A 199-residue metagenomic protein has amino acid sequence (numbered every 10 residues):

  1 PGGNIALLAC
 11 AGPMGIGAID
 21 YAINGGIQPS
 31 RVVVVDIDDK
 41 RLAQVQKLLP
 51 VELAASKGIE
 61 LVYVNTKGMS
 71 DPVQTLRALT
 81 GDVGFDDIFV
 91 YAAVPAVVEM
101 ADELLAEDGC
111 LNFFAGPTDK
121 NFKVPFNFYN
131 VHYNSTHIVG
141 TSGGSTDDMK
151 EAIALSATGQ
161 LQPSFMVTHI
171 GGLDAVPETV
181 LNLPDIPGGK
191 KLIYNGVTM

Functional and structural regions predicted by a protein language model:
P1-N4, L8-A11, I19-V98: Adenosine-nucleotide cofactor-binding segment
C10, V35-I37, G116, G143 (+1 more regions): Cofactor-binding loop segments of dinucleotide-utilizing enzymes, especially the Rossmann-like FAD- and NAD(P)+-binding
I16: Residues forming the Rossmann-fold NAD(P)(H) cofactor-binding site
I27, A93, L105-E107, D185-G188: Short conserved AdoMet
K40-Q44, K120-K123, M199: Short, charged/polar "capping" segments at the starts of alpha-helices and the immediately preceding loops
K47, E52-L53, S70-T75, E99-E103 (+1 more regions): C-terminal hydrophobic helical "lid"/dimerization subdomain of Rossmann-like NAD(P)H-dependent oxidoreductases
A54-E60, C110, P125-F165: Rossmann-fold dehydrogenase core element
D87-A92, E103-F122, H137-V139: ADP-ribose/adenylate-binding Rossmann-like module
